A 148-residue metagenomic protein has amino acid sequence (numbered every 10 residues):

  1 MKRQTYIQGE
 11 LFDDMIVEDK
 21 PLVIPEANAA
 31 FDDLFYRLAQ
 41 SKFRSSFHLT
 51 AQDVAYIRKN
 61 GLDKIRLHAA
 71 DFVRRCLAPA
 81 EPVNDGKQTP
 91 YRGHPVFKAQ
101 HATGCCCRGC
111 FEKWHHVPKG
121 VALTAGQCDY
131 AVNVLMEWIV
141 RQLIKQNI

Functional and structural regions predicted by a protein language model:
M1-H48: N-terminal leader/targeting peptides and immediately adjacent processing regions
L22, E26-A29, N60, K64 (+3 more regions): Alpha-helix boundary/N-cap detector
Y36-P90: The feature represents the first ordered module of a protein
L67-R75, G109-K113, E137: Short, hydrophobic/amphipathic alpha-helical patches that form generic packing surfaces within helical domains
V83-T103: Immediate flanking context of iron-sulfur cluster ligation sites
G109-Y130: Iron-sulfur (Fe-S) cluster-binding segments and ferredoxin-like electron-carrier domains, especially [2Fe-2S]
Y130-I148: Short Fe-S-cluster ligation motifs
